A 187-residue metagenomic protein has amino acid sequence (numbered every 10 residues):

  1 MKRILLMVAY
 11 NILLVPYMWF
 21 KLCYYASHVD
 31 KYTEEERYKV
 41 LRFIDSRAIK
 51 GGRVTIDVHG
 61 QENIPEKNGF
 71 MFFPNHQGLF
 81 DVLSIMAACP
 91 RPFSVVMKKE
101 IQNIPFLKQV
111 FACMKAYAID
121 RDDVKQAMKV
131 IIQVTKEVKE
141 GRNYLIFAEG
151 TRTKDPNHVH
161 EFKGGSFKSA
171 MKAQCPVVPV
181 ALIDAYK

Functional and structural regions predicted by a protein language model:
M1-F70: Membrane-anchoring hydrophobic helices of lipid-metabolizing enzymes
K21-H28, E36-R37, G51-G52, E66-V124: Catalytic core of membrane glycerolipid acyltransferases/transacylases, capturing the structured, soluble-facing
A48, S84-I85, V110, K136 (+1 more regions): Hydrophobic/aromatic ligand-binding patch that stacks against planar heteroaromatic rings of cofactors or nucleotides
H59, V96-K98, D120-R121, A148 (+1 more regions): Thr-Gly-centered strand-to-loop micro-motif
G69-M71, N143-F147: Residue-level preference for the first positions of well-ordered beta-strands
H76-G78, E149-T153: Short glycine-rich anion-binding loops that position phosphate/pyrophosphate groups of nucleotides and phosphorylated
Q102, A127, V134-T135, N143 (+1 more regions): Soluble extracytoplasmic domains of inner/organellar membrane proteins
F106-Q109, R142-L145, K154-K187: A cross-family acyltransferase "interaction/gating" segment
